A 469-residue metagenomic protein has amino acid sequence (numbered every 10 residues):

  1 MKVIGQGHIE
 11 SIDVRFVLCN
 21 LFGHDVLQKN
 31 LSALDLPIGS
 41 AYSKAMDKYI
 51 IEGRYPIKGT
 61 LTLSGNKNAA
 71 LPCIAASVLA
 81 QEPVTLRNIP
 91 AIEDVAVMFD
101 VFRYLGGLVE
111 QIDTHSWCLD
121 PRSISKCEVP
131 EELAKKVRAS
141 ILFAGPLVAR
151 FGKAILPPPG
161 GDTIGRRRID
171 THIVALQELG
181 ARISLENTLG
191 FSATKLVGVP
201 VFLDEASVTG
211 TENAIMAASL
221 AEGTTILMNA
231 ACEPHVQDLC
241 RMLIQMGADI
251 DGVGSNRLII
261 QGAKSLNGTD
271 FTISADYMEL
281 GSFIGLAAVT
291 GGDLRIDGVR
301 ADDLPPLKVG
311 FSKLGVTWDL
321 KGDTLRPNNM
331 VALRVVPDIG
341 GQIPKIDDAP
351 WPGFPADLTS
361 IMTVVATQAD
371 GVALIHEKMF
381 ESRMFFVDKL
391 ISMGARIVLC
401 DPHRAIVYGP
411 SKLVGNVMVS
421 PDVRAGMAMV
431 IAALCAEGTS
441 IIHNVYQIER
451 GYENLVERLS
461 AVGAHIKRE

Functional and structural regions predicted by a protein language model:
I9-E10: Short, intrinsically disordered low-complexity segments enriched in Ser/Thr with adjacent Pro
N20, H24-V26, Y42: Short, positively charged and aromatic/hydrophobic N-terminal segments
L31, P37-E469: Short, structured segments at the rim of ligand-binding sites
